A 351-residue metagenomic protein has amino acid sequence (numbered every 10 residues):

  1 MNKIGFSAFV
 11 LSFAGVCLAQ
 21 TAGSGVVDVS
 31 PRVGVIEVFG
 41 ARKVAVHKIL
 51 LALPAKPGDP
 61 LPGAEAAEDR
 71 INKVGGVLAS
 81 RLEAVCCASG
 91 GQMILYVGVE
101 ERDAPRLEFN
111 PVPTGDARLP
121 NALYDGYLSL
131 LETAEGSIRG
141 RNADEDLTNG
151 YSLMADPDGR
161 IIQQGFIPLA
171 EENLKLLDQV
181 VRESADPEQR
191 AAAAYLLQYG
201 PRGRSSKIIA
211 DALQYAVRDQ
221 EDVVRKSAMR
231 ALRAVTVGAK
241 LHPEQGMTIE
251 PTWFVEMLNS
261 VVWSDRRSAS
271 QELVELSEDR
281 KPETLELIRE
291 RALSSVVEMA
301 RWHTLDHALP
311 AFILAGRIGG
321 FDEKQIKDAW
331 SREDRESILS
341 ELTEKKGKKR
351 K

Functional and structural regions predicted by a protein language model:
M1-I4: Positively charged n-region of N-terminal signal peptides that target proteins for export
S7-V16: Bacterial N-terminal signal peptides
F13, L53-K56, E333: Alpha-helix boundary/capping residues
Q20-V26, Q164, K240: Intrinsically disordered, low-complexity boundary segments flanking structured domains
T21-R42, L50-L51, A55-P113: Periplasmic polypeptide-binding modules associated with outer-membrane biogenesis and secretion
V46, L50-L53, A64-N72, L174 (+6 more regions): Extracytoplasmic/secreted envelope proteins and their assembly/folding machinery, especially bacterial periplasmic
G98-K207, Y215-R218, D222-S268, L273 (+3 more regions): Extended repeat-based scaffolds of very large eukaryotic assembly and lipid-transport proteins
V297: Beta-rich carbohydrate-recognition modules and glycan-binding surfaces
